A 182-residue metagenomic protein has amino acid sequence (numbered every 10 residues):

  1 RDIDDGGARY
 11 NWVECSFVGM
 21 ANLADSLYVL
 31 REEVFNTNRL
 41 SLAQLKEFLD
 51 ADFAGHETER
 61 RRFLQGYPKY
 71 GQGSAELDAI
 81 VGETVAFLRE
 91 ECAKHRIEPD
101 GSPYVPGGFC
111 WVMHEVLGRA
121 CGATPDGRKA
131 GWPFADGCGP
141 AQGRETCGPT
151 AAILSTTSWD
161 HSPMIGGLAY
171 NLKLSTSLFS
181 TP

Functional and structural regions predicted by a protein language model:
R1-P182: Acidic, glycine-enriched catalytic cores built around paired aspartates
